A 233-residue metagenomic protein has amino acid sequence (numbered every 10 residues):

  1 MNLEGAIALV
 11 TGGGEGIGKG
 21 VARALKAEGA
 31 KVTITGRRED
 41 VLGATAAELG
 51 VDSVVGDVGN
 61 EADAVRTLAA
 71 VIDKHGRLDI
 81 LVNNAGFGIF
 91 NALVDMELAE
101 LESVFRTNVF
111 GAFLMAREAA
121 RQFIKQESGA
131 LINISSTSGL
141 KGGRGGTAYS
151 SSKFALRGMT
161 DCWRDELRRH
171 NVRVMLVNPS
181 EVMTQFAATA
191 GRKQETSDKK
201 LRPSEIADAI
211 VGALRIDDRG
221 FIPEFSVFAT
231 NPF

Functional and structural regions predicted by a protein language model:
G14-G16: Conserved glycine-rich cofactor-binding loop
G56-T67, L98: The beta1-alpha1 cofactor-binding region of Rossmann-like NAD(H)/NADP(H)-dependent oxidoreductases
A92-L93, E100-E102: Substrate-binding pocket helix/loop in short-chain dehydrogenase/reductase
V94, K141-T147: Active-site loop immediately N-terminal to the catalytic Tyr-X3-Lys motif of short-chain dehydrogenase/reductase
A116, S152: Active-site helix of classical SDR
S136: Residue(s) in the substrate-gating loop at a strand-loop-helix junction that position the organic substrate next
R169-V172, L176-V177, R192-F233: C-terminal helical subdomain
